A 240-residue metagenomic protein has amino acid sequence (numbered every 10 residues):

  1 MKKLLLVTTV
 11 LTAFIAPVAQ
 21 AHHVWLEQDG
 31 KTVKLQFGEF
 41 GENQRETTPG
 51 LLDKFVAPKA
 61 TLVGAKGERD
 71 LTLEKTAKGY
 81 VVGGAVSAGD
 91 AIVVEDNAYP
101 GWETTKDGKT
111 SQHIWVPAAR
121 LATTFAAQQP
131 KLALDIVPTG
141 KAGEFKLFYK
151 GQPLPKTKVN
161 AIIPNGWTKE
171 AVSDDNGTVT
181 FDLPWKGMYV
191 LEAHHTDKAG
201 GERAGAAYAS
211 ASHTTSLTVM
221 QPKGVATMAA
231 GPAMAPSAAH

Functional and structural regions predicted by a protein language model:
M1-Q20: Gram-negative bacterial Sec-dependent N-terminal signal peptides
A21-T32, T105-G143, G205-H240: Beta-strand-rich domain onsets/edges
K31-Q44, V137-Y149: Beta-strand-rich structural segments
E42, A98-T104, D197-E202: Short acidic/polar inter-strand loop motif in beta-rich domains
P58-E68, T157-A171: Short amphipathic beta-strand segments in non-cytosolic proteins
V63-S111: Mid-chain, structured segments of secreted extracytoplasmic proteins
T76-V82, S173-G187: Glycine-centered loop-to-beta-strand initiation motif
D90-N97, M188-T196: A short, solvent-exposed beta-strand micro-motif common in secreted/extracellular proteins
